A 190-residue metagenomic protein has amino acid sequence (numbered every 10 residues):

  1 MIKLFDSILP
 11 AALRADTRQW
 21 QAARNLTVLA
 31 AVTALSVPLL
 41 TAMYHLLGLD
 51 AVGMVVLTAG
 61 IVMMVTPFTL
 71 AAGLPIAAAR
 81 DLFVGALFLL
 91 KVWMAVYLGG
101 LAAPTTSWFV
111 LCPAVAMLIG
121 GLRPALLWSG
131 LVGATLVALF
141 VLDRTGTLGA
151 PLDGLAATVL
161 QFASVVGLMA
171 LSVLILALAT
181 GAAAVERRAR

Functional and structural regions predicted by a protein language model:
L4, I8-A11, V166-R190: Juxtamembrane or sensor-core-proximal signal-transducing alpha helices that couple sensory domains to cytosolic
P10, D143-L148: Transmembrane alpha-helical segments of integral membrane proteins
A11-A22: Cytosolic juxtamembrane amphipathic/interface segments immediately preceding and feeding into a transmembrane helix
W20-T33, L122-L126, A157-M169: Alpha-helical transmembrane segments and their helix-membrane boundary motifs
A23-A102, S107-V115, V132-V137: Hydrophobic transmembrane alpha-helices and their membrane-interface boundaries in multi-pass, membrane-anchored
F83, C112-L127, V165, M169-G181: Short helix-perturbing small/polar motifs within transmembrane alpha-helices
I119-V141, Q161-F162: The cytoplasmic-loop to transmembrane-helix boundary for the fourth helix
G146-A156: Membrane-interface helix termini and inter-helical loops of multi-pass transporters
